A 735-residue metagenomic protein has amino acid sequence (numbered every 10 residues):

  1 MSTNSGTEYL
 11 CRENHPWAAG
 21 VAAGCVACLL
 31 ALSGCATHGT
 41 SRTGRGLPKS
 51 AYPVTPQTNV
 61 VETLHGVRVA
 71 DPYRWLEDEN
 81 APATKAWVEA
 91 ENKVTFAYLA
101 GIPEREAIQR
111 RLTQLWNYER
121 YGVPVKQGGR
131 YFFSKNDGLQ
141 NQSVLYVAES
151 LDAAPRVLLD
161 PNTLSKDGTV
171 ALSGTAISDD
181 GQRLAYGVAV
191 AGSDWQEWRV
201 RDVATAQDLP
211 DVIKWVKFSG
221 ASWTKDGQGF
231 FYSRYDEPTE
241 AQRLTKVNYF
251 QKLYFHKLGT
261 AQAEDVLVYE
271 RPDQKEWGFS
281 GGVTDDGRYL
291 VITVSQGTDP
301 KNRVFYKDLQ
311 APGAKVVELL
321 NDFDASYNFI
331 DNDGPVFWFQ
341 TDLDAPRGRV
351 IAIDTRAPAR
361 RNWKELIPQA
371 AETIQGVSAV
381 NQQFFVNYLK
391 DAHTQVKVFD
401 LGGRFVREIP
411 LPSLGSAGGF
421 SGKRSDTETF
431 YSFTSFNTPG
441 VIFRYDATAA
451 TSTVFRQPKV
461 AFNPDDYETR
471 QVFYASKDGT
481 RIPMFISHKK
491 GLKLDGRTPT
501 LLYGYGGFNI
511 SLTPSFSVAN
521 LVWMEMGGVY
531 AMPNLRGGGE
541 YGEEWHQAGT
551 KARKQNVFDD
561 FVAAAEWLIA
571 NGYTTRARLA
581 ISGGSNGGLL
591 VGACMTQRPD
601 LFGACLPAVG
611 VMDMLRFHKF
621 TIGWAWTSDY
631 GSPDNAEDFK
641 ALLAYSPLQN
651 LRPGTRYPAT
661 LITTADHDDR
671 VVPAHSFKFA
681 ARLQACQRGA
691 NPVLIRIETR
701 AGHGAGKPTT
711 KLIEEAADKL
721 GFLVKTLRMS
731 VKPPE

Functional and structural regions predicted by a protein language model:
L32-G34: C-terminal motif of bacterial Sec signal peptides marking the signal peptidase cleavage site
A36-H38: Bacterial signal peptide processing site
P82-A176, G187, W277-D308, G313-N332 (+8 more regions): Non-catalytic accessory segments flanking enzyme active sites
G129, D180-Q182, D226-Q228, R288 (+3 more regions): Short coil/turn segments that connect the beta-strands within blades of beta-propeller domains
N136-S143, S165-V170, V188-E197, V212-K217 (+7 more regions): A flexible loop/linker signature enriched in serine peptidases of the S9 family
V147-A148, R199-V203, V247-G259, V304-L309 (+2 more regions): Beta-propeller blade signature
N162-S178, Y186-S193, A204-P210, R404 (+6 more regions): Cap/lid segment of the alpha/beta-hydrolase catalytic domain
A519, M526, M532-E735: Active-site-proximal cap/loop segments of hydrolase catalytic domains
